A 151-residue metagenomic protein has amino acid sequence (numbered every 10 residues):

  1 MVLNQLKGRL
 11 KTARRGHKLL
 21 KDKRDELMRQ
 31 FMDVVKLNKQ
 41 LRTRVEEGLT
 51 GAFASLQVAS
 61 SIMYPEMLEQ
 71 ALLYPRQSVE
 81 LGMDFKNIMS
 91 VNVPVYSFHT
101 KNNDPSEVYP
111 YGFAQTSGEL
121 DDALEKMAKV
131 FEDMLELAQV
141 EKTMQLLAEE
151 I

Functional and structural regions predicted by a protein language model:
M1-I151: Charge-rich amphipathic alpha-helical interaction elements
